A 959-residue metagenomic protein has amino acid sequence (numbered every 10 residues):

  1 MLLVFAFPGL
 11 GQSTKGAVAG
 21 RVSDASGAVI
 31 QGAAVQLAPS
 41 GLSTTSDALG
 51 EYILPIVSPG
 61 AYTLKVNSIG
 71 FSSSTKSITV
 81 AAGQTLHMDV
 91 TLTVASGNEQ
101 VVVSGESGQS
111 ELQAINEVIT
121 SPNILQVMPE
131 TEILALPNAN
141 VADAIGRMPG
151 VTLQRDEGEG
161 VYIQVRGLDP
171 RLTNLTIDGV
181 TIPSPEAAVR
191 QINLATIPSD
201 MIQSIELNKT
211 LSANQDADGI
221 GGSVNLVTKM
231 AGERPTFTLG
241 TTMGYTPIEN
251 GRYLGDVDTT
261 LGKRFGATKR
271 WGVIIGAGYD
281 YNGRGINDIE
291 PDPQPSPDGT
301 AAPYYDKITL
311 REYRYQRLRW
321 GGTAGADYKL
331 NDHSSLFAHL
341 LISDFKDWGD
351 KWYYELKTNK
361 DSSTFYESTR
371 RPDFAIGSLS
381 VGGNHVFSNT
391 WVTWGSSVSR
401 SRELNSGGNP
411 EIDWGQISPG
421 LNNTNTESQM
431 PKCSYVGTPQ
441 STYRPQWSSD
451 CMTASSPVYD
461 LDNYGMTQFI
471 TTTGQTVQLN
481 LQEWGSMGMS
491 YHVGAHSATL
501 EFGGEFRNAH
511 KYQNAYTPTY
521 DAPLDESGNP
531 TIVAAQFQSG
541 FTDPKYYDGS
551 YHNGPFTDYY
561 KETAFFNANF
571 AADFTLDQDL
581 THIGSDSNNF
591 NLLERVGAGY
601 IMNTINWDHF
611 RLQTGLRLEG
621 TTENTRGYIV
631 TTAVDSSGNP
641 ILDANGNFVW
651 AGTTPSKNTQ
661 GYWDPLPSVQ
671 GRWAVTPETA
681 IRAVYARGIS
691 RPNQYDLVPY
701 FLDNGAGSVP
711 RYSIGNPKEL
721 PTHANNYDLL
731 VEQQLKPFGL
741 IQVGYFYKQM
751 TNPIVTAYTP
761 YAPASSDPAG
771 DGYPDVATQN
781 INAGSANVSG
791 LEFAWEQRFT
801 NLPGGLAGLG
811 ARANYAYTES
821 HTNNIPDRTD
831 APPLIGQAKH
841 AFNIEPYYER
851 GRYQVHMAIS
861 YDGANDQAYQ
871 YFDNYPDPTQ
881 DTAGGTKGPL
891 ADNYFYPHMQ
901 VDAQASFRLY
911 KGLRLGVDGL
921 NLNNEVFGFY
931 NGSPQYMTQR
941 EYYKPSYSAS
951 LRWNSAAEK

Functional and structural regions predicted by a protein language model:
F7-E111: Periplasm-facing N-terminal accessory domains of Gram-negative outer-membrane beta-barrel systems
S72, T79-D89, E99-Q164, P170-R171 (+3 more regions): Periplasmic N-terminal accessory/gating domains of Gram-negative outer-membrane beta-barrel systems
V90, M148-P149, S184, T196-G240 (+2 more regions): A beta-strand signature from Gram-negative outer-membrane beta-barrel systems, especially the internal plug domain
Q215, A231-T236, G266-W271, H333 (+10 more regions): Short loop/turn motifs that connect adjacent beta-strands in outer-membrane beta-barrel proteins
N250-K351, S368-S388, P667-Q670: Transmembrane beta-barrel wall of Gram-negative outer-membrane proteins
F365-S378, G584, N588-G597, Q660 (+5 more regions): Outer-membrane beta-barrel signature, preferentially recognizing the C-terminal barrel domain of Gram-negative
L524, Y861-T879, S906-K959: C-terminal beta-signal and adjacent terminal beta-strands/loops of Gram-negative outer-membrane beta-barrel proteins
F746-M750, I754, T759-Y761, S765-Y871: Gram-negative outer-membrane beta-barrel transporters
